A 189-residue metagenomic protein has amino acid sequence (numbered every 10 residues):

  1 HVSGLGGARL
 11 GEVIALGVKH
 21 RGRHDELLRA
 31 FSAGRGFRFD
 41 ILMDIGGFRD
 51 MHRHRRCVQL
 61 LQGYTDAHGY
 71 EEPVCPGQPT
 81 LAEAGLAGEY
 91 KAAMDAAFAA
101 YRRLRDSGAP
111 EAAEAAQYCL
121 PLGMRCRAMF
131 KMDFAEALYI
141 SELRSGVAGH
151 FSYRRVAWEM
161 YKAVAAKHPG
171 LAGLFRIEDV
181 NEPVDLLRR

Functional and structural regions predicted by a protein language model:
H1-R189: A conserved ligand/cofactor-binding region detector
